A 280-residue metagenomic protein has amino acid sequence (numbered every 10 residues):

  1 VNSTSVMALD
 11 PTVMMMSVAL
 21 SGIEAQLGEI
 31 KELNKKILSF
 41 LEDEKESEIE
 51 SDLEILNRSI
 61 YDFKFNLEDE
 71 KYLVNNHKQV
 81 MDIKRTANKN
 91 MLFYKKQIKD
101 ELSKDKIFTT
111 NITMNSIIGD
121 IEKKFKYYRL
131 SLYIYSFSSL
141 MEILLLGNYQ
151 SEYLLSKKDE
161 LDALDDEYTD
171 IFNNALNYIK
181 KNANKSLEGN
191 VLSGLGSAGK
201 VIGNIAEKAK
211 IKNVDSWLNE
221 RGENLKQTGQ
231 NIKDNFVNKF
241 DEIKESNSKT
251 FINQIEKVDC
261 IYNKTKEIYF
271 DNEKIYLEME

Functional and structural regions predicted by a protein language model:
V1-E44, T113-K124, S138-S193, I205 (+4 more regions): Compositionally biased, low-complexity segments of secreted and virulence-associated proteins that act as
V1-V13, V18-D69, A206-E280: Long, low-complexity
I23-Y127: Extended alpha-helical scaffolds
L56-L73, L176-E207: Long, charge-rich low-complexity segments
T109-E167, E242-C260, K264-E273, E278-E280: C-terminal soluble domains/tails of integral membrane proteins
